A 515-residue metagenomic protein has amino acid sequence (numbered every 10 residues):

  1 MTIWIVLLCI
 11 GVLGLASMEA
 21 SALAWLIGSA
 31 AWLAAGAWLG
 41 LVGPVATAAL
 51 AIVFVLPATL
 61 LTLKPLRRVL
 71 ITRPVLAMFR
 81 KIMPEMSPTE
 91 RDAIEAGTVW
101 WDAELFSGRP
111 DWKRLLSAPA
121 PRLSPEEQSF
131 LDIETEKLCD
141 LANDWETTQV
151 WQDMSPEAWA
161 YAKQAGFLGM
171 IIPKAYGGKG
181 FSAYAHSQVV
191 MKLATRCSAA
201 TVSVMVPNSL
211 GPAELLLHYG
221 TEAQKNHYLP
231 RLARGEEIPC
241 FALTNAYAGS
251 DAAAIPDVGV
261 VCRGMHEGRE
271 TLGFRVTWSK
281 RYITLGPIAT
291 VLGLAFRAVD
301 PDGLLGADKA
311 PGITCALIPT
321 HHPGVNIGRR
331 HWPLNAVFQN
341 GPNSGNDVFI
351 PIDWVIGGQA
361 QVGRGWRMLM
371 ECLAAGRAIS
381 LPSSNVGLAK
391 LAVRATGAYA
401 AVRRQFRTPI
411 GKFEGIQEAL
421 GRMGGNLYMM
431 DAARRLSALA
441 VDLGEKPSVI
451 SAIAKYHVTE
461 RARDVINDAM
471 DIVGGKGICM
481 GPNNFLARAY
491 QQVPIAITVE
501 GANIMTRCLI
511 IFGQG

Functional and structural regions predicted by a protein language model:
V6-G14, L26-W38, L50-P207, E214 (+4 more regions): Amphipathic, small/basic residue-rich leader segments at the start of a protein or domain
P230-D257, I466, M470-G474: Internal maturation/activation junctions in enzymes
R269-N326: A short core secondary-structure module
T290, A298, H322-D347: Catalytic nucleotidyl-transfer cores of nucleotide-processing enzymes
G328, P342-R377, R394-G411: A glycine-rich, basic-preceded beta-loop-alpha segment at the flavin cofactor/substrate interface of flavin-utilizing
G365, G477-G515: Glycine-rich phosphate/cofactor-binding loops in nucleotide/flavin-utilizing enzymes
R377-G444, R461, G501: Extended amphipathic alpha-helical segments enriched in small hydrophobics
Y428-T459, R463, M470-V473, G477-I478: C-terminal helix-coil-helix/basic helical segment that borders enzyme active sites and/or dimer interfaces and provides
